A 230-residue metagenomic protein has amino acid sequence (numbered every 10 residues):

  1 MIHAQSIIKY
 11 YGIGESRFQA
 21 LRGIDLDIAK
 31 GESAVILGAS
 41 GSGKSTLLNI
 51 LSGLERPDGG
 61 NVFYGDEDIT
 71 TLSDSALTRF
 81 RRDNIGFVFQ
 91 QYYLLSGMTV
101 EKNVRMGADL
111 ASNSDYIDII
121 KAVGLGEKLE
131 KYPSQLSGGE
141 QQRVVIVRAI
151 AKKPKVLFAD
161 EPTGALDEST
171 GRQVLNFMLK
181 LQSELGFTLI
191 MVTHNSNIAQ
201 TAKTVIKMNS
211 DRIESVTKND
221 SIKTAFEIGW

Functional and structural regions predicted by a protein language model:
I2-M208: ABC family nucleotide-binding domain
R212-W230: Conserved beta-strand-loop-alpha-helix hinge in the C-terminal portion of ABC ATPase nucleotide-binding domains
